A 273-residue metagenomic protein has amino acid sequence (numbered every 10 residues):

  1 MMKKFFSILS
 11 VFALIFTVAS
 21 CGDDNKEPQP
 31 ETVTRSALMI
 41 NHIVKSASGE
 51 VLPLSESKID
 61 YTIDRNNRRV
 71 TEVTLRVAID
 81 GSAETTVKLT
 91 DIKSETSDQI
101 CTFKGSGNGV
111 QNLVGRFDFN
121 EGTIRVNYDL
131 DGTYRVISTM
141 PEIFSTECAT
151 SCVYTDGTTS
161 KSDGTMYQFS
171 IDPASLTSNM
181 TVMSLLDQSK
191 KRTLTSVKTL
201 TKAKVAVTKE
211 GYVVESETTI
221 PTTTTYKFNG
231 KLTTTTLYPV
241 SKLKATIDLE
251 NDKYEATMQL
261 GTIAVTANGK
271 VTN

Functional and structural regions predicted by a protein language model:
M2-S10, L14-I40, D129-C148, M258-N273: Bacterial Sec-dependent N-terminal signal peptides
P30-L38, R68-V73, E95-K104, E142-A149 (+3 more regions): Short, hydrophobic/aromatic-rich segments at coil-to-beta transitions
N41-L52, S82, G132, I137-P141 (+5 more regions): Flexible, membrane-facing loop/turn or short amphipathic-helix motifs that contact lipid bilayers or gate lipid-binding
S48-G49, E56, D64, D80 (+8 more regions): Polar/charged low-complexity regions in secreted precursors and cytosolic/nuclear IDRs
L54-K88, S160-K198: N-terminal glycine/threonine-rich, aromatic-flanked beta-hairpin/loop signature
K58-R65, K88-S94, V114-F119, M166-D172 (+3 more regions): Extended lipid/amphipathic-ligand handling interfaces
R76-V114, Q188-S241: Contiguous, well-ordered beta-strand patches that form the walls/edges of small beta-barrel/beta-sandwich domains
T90-S94, V114-E142, T201-A203, E210-Y212 (+1 more regions): Repeat-associated, polar segments at repeat-unit boundaries in modular proteins
